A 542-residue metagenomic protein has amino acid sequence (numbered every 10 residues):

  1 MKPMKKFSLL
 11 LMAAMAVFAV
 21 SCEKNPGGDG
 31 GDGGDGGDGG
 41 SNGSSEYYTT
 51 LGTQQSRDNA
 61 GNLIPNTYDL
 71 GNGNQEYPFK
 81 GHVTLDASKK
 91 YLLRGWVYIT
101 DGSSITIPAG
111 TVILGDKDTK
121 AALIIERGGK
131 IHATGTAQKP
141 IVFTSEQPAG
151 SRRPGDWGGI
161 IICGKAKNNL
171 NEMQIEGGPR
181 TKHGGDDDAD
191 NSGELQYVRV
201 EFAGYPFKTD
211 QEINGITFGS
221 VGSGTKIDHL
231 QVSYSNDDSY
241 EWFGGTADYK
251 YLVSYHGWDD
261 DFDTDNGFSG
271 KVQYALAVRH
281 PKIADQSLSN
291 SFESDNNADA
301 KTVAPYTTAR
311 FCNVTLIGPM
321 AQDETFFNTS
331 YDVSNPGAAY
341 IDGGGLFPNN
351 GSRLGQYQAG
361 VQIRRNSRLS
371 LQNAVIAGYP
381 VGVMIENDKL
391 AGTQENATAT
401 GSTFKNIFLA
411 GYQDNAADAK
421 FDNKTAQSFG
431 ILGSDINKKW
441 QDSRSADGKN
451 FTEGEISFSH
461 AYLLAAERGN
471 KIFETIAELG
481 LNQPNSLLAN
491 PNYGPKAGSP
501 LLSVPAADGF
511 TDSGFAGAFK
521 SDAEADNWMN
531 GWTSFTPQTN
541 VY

Functional and structural regions predicted by a protein language model:
K2-L10: Bacterial N-terminal signal peptides that target proteins for export
L10-L11, D29: Composition-driven detection of intrinsically disordered, low-complexity segments
A14-M15: Repetitive helical segments and hydrophobic/amphipathic motifs
F18-S21: C-terminal motif of bacterial Sec signal peptides marking the signal peptidase cleavage site
E23-Y542: Beta-strand/loop edge motif enriched in small/polar residues
